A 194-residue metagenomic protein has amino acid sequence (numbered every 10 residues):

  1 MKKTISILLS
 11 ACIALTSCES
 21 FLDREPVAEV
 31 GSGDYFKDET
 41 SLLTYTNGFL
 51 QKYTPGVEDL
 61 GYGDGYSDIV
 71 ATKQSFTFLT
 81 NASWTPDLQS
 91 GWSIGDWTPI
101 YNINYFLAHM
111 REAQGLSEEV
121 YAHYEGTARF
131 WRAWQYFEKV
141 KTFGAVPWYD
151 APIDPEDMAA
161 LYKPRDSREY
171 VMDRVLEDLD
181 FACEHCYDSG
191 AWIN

Functional and structural regions predicted by a protein language model:
M1, C18-S20, F49, I103 (+2 more regions): Terminal processing/anchoring signals of secreted or surface-associated proteins and related intramolecular
K2-S10: Sec-dependent signal peptide recognition, specifically the positively charged N-region followed immediately by
C18-G61: Membrane-proximal, proline-rich intrinsically disordered regions
S20-F21, V57-Y62, K139-D150: Proline-centered turn/helix-capping motifs that create local helix->coil transitions or kinks
V27-G31, S83-W84, A151-A159: Short linear capping/connector segments at secondary-structure termini
G33, D59-S75, Y149-A151, Y187-N194: Short, surface-exposed recognition loops and adjoining beta-strand edges that mediate ligand/DNA contacts, enriched
L43, F76-F143, A159-D173, E177-I193: Conserved, well-structured interaction surfaces
